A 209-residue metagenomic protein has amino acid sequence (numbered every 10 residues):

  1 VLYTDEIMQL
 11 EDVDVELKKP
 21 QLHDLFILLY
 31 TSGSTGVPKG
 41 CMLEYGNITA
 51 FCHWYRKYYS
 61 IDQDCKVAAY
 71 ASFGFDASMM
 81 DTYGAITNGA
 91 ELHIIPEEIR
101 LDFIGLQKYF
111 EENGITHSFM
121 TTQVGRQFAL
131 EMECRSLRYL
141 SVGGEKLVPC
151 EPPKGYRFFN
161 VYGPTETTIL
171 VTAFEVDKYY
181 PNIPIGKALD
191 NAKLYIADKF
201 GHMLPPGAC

Functional and structural regions predicted by a protein language model:
V1-I7: Structural core segment of the AMP-binding/adenylate-forming
M8-D12: Signal-transducing coupling segments at domain and membrane junctions
D14-P206: Motif- and composition-driven signal specific to adenylation
